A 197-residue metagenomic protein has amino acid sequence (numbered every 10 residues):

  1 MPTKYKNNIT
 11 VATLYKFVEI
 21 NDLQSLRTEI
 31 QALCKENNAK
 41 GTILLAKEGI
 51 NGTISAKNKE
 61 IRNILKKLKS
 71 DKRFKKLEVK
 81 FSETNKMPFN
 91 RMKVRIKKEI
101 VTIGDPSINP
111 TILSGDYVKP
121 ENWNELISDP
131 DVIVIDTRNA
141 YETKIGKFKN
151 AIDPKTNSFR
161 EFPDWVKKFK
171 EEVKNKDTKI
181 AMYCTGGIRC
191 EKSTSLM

Functional and structural regions predicted by a protein language model:
M1-L196: Cytosolic catalytic domains that perform sulfur/thiol-centered chemistry
